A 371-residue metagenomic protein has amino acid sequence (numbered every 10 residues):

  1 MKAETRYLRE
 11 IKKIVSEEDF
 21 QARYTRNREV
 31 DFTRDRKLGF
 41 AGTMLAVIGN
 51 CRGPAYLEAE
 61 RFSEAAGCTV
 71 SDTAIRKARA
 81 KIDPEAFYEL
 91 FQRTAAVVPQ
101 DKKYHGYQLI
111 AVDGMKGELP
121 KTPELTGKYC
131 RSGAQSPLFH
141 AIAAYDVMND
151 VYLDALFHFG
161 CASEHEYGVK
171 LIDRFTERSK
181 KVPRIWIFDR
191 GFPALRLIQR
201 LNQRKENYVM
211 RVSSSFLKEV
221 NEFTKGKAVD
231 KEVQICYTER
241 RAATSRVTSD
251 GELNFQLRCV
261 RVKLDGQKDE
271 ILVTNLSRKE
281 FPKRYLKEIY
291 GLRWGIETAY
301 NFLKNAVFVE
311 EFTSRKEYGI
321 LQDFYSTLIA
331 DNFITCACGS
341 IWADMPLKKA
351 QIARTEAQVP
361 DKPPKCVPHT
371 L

Functional and structural regions predicted by a protein language model:
M1-G53, R61, V70, A74-I82 (+4 more regions): Single, function-defining residue in the core of a domain
E58-E64: Short alpha-helical "recognition helix" segments of helix-turn-helix
K77-V98: Short, basic alpha-helical nucleic acid-contact segments in DNA-binding proteins and DNA transaction factors
Q108-I110: Conserved beta-strand elements of the Class I
T126-G127: Short secondary-structure boundary/capping segments
C130-R131: Extracellular beta-strand-rich solenoid/capping regions of secreted or surface-exposed proteins that bind or remodel
